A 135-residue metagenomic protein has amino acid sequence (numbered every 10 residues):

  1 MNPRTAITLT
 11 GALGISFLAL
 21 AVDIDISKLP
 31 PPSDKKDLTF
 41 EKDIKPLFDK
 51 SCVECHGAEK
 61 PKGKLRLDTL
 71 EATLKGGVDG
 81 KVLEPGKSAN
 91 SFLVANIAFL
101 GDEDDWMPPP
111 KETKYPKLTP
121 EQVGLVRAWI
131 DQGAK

Functional and structural regions predicted by a protein language model:
M1-T5: Positively charged n-region of N-terminal signal peptides that target proteins for export
T8-F17: Bacterial N-terminal signal peptides
L20-K135: Aromatic- and Gly/Pro-enriched helix-to-coil junctions and flexible linker segments
